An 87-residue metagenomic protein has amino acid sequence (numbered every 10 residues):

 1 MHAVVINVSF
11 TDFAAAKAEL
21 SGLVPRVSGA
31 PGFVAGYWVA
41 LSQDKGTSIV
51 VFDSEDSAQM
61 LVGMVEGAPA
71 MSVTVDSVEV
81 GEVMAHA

Functional and structural regions predicted by a protein language model:
M1-T47, D53-M64, V73-A87: Short S/T/G/P-rich N-terminal loop/turn motif that feeds into the first structured element of a domain
